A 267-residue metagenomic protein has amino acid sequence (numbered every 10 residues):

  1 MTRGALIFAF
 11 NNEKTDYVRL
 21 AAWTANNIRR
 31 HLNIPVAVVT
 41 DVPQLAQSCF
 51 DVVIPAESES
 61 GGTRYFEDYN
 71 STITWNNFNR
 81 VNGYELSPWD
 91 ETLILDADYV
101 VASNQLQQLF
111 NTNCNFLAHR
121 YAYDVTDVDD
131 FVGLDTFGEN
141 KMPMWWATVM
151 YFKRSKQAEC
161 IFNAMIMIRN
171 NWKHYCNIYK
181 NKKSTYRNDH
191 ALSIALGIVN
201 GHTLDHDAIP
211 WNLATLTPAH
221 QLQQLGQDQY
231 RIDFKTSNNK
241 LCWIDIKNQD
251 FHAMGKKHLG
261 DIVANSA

Functional and structural regions predicted by a protein language model:
M1-F8, V18, V38, S48-C49 (+1 more regions): A glycosyltransferase accessory/donor-loop signature
N12-A21: A short, glycine/small-residue-rich beta-strand->loop->alpha-helix junction that serves as a flexible
W23-I34: Short, acidic, metal-binding catalytic loop of nucleotide-sugar glycosyltransferases
N33-D41, L93, F116-A118: Short, hydrophobic beta-strand segments that form beta-sheet elements in well-ordered domains
V38-L45, S58-E59, V101-S103, A122 (+1 more regions): Short, polar loop motifs at secondary-structure junctions
P43-D51, Q107-T112: Short loop/helix-cap segments at secondary-structure boundaries that form the rim of catalytic
L45-S87: Active-site-proximal specificity loops/subdomain of glycosyltransferases
N76-V128: GT-A fold catalytic core of metal-dependent nucleotide-sugar glycosyltransferases, centered on the diacidic
